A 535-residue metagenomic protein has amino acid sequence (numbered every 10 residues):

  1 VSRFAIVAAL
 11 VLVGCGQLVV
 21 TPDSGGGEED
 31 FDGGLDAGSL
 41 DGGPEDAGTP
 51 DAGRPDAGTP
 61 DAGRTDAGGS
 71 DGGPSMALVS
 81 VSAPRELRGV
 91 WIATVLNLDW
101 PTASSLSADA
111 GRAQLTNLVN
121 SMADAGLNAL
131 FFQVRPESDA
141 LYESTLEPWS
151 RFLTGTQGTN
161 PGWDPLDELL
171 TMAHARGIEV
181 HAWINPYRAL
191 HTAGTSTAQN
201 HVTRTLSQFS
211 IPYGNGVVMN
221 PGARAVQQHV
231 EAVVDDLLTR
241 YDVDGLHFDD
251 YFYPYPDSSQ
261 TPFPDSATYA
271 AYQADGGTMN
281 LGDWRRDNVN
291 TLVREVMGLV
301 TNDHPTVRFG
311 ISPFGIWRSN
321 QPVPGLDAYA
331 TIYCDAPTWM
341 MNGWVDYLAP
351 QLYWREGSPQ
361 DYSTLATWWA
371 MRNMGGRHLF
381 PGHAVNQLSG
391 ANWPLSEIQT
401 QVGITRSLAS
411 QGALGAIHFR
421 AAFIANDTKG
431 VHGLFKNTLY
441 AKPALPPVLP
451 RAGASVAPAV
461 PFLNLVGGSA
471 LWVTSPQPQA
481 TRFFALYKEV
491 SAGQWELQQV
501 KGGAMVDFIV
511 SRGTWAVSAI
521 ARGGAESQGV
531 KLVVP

Functional and structural regions predicted by a protein language model:
L12-A77: Ser/Thr-rich, Pro/Gly/Ala-heavy low-complexity intrinsically disordered linkers and tails of secreted extracellular
S82-L87, I92-A113, T171, H181-R240: Active-site-adjacent "subsite" loops/lids of carbohydrate-active enzymes
I92-T94, L98, G276, V307-G325 (+1 more regions): Active-site clefts of carbohydrate-active enzymes
A123-P161: Aromatic-lined carbohydrate-binding/catalytic grooves of carbohydrate-active enzymes
L127-N128, R135, R176, T203-W344 (+1 more regions): Polysaccharide-binding and catalytic clefts of secreted carbohydrate-active enzymes
A336-P337, M341-P359, W369-A452: Substrate-binding cleft of secreted/luminal carbohydrate-active enzymes
G430-Q479, G524-P535: Pro/Thr/Ser/Gly-rich low-complexity, intrinsically disordered linker/stalk tracts
V506-E526: Beta-strand-rich modules
